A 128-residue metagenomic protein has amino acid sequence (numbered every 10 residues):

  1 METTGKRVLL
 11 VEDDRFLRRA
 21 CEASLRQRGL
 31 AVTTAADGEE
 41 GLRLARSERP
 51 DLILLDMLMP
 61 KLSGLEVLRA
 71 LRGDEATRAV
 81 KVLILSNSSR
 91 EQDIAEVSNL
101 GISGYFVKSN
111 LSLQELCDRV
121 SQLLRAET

Functional and structural regions predicted by a protein language model:
M1-R7, Q114-T128: Non-catalytic signal-transmission and effector/linker regions of two-component phosphorelay proteins
E12: Conserved acidic carboxylate
R19-A23, Q27: Charged docking surfaces used in two-component/phosphorelay signaling
D37-E40, S63-R69: Acidic catalytic/metal-coordinating carboxylates
E48-L54: Active-site beta3 strand of CheY-like receiver
D56, S86: Active-site residues of response regulator receiver
M59: Receiver (REC) domain active-site loop signature in two-component systems and cognate sites in sensor histidine kinases
